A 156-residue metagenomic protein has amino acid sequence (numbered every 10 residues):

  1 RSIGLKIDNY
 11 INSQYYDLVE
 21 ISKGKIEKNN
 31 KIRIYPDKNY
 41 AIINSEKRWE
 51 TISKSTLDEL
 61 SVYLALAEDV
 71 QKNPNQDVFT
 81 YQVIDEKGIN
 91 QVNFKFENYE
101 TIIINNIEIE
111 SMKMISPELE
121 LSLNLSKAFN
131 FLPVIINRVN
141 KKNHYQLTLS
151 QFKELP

Functional and structural regions predicted by a protein language model:
R1-R33, P74-P156: Acidic, serine/threonine-rich low-complexity disordered tracts
K23-Y63: Hydrophobic, well-structured mid-protein blocks that either form specific transmembrane helices
L64-P74: Short, polar/charged, low-complexity connector loops/linkers at domain or secondary-structure junctions
